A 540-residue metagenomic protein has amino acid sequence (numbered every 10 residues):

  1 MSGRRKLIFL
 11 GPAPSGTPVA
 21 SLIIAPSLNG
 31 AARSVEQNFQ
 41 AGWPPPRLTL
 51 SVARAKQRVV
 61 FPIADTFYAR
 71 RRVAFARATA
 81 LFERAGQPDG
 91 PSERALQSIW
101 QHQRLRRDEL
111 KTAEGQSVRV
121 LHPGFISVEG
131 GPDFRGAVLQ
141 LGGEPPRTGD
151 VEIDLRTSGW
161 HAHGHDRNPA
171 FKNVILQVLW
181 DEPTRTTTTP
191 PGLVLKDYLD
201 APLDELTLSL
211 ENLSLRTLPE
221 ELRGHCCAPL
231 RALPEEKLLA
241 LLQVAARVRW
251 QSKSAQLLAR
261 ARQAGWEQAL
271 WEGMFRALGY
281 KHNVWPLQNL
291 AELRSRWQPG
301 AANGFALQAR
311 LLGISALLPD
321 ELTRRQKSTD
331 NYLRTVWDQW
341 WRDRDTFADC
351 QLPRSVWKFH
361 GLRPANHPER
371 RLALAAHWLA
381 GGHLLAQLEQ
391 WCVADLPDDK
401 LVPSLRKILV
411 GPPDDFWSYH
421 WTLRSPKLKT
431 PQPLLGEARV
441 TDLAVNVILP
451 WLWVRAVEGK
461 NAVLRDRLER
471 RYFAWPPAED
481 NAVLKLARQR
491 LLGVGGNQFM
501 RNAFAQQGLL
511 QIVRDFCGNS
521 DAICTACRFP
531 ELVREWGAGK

Functional and structural regions predicted by a protein language model:
S2, L22-I24, A32-S34, A538-K540: Short, basic, low-complexity termini and linkers enriched in Ser/Thr/Gly/Pro that act as targeting/leader peptides
F39-W43, L48-R77: Intrinsically disordered, low-structural-confidence terminal and linker regions
A80-R119: Short Lys/Arg-enriched alpha/beta "domain-start" segment
V138-D150: Active-site beta-strand-loop-beta-strand hairpin of nuclease catalytic cores that positions key catalytic residues
T148-R156, Q177-L179: Active-site ExK catalytic segment of metal-dependent nucleases
V178-P299: Internal, well-ordered alpha/beta segment that forms a basic, Gly-enriched binding/recognition surface
L242-G508: Hydrophobic, aromatic-lined core segments that form the binding pocket/scaffold for planar heteroaromatic ligands
L492-G539: Acidic, carboxylate-rich catalytic segments that either coordinate divalent cations
